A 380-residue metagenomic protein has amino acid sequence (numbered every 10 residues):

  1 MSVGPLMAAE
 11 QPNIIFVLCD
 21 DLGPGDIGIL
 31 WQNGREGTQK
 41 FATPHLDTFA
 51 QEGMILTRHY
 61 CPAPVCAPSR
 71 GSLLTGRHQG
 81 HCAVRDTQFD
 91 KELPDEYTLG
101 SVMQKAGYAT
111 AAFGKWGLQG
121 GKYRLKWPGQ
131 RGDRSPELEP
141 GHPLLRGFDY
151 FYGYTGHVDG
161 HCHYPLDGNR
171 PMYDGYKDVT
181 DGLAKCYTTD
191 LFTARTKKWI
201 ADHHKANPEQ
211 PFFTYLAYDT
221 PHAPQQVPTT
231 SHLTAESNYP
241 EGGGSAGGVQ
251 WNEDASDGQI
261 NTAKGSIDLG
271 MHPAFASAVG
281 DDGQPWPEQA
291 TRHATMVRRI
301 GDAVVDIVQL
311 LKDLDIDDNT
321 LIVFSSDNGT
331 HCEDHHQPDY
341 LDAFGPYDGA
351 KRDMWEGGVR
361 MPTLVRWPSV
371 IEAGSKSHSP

Functional and structural regions predicted by a protein language model:
M1-S2: Bacterial N-terminal signal peptides
A8-A9: Boundary at the C-terminal end of the N-terminal hydrophobic targeting segment
P12, C19-F41, T48, T57 (+4 more regions): Active-site-proximal cap/lid insertion segments
F16, G23-A112, L118-G132, Y150 (+2 more regions): Active-site segment of extracytoplasmic enzymes that catalyze sulfate/phosphate-ester chemistry
A109-K122, G175-G182, P380: A short, terminal or domain-edge coil/loop segment
W127-P136, P338-G345: Short, surface-exposed loop/helix-turn segments at secondary-structure junctions that function as lids/hinges flanking
